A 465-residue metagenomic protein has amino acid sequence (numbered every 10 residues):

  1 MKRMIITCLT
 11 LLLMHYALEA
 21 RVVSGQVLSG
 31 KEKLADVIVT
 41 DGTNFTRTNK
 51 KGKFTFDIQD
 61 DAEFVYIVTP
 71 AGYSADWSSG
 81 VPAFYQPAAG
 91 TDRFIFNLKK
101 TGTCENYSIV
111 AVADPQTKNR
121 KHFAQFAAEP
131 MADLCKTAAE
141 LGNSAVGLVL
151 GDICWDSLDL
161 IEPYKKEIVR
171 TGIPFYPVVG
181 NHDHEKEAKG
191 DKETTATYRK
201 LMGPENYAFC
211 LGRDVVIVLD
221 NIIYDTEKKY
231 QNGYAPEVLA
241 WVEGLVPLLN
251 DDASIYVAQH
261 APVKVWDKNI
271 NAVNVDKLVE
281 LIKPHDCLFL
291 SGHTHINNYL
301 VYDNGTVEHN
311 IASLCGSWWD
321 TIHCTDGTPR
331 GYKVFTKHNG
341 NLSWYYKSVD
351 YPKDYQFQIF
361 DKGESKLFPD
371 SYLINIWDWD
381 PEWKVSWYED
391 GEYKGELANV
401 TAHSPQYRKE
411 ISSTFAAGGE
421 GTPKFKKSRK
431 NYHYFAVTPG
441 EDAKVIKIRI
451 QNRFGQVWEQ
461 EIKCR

Functional and structural regions predicted by a protein language model:
R21-S24, L28-T43: Short, ordered, surface-exposed loop/turn motifs in non-cytosolic proteins
V22-S24, S29-G30, T69-E162, D442 (+1 more regions): N-terminal active-site segment of His-dependent metallophosphoesterases
L34, T55-F64: Short Pro-Gly-centered beta-turn/loop motif in secreted/extracellular proteins
T43-D57, A398: Short, acidic Ser/Thr/Gly-rich low-complexity loop/linker segments typical of extracellular and cell-surface proteins
G72-A75, F84, L158-L249, I270-L290 (+1 more regions): Extended active-site neighborhood of metal-dependent phosphoesterases/phosphodiesterases
I173, S404-A436: Aromatic sugar-binding surface patches on proteins that engage polysaccharides or sugar-phosphate polymers
V246-D267: Short acidic, glycine-rich surface-loop motifs adjacent to enzyme active sites
T306-D390, S428-E461: Binuclear metal-dependent phosphoesterase catalytic core
